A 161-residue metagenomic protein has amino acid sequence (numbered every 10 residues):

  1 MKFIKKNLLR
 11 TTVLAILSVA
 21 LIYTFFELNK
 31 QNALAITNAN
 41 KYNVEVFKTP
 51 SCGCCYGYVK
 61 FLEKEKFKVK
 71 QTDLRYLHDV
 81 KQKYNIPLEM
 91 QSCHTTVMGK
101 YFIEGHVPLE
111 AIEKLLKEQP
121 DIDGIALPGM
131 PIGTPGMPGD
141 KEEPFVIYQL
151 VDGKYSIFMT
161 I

Functional and structural regions predicted by a protein language model:
M1-N7: Short, Lys/Arg-rich N-terminal segment immediately upstream of the first membrane anchor
R10-T24: Hydrophobic membrane-insertion alpha-helices, especially the h-region of bacterial N-terminal signal peptides
L21-A33: Membrane-interface motif at the C-terminal end of an N-terminal transmembrane signal
T37-E65: Local sequence-structure signature of Cys/Sec-based thiol-disulfide redox active-site neighborhoods
S51, Y58, D73-Y76, P108-I112: Stable alpha-helical elements in mature extracytoplasmic
V59-D79: Conserved helix-turn-beta segment immediately C-terminal to the redox Cys motif in thioredoxin-like folds
L74-I86, M130-T134: Structural microenvironment flanking redox-active thiols in thiol-disulfide oxidoreductases
E89-I161: Thiol/selenol-based redox catalytic cores and closely related redox-interacting motifs
